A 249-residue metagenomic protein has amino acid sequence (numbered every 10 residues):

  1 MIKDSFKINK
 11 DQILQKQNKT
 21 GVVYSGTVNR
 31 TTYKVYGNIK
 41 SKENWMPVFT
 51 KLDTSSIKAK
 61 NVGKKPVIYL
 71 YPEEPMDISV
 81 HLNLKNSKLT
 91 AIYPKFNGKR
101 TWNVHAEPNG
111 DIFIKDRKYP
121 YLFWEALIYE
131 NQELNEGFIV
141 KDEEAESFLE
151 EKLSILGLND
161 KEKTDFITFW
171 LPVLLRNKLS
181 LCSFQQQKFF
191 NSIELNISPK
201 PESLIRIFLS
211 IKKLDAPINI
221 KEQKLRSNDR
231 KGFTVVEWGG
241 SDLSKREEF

Functional and structural regions predicted by a protein language model:
M1-F249: Protease-labile, long low-complexity intrinsically disordered regions enriched in Pro/Ser/Thr
